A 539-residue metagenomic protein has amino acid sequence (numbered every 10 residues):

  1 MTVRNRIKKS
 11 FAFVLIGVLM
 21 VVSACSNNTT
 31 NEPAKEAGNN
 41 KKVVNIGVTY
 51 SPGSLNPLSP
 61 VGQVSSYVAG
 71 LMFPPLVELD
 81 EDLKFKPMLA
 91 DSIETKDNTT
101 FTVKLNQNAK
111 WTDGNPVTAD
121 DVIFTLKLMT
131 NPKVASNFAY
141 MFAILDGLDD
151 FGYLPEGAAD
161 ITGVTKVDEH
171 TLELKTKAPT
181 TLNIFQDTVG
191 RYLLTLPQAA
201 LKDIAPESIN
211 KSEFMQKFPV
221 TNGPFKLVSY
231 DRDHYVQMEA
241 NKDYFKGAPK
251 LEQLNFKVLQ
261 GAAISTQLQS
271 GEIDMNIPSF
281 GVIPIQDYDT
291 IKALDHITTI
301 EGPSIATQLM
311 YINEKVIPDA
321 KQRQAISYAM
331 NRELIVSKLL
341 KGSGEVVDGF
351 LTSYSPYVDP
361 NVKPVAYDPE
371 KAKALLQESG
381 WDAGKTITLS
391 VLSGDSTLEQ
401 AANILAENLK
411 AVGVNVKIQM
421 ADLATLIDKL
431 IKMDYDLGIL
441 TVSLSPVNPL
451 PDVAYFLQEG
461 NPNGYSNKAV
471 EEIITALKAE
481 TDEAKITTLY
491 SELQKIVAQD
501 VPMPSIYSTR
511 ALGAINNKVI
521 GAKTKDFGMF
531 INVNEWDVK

Functional and structural regions predicted by a protein language model:
G47-D97, V220: N-terminal lobe/hinge region of extracytoplasmic solute-binding protein
D91-M141: Aromatic- and charge-enriched surface segment that lines or borders ligand/interaction sites
E94, Y140-K202: Surface-exposed binding/hinge segments that line and control ligand-binding clefts or catalytic entry sites
K175-T180, F185-A248, Q253: Gly/Pro-rich hinge or "lid" segments in bacterial periplasmic/extracellular proteins
E213, N241-D287: Ligand-site clamp/hinge motif
R232, Q377-L444, A511: Ligand/substrate-recognition segments at binding pockets and active sites
P318-E407, V412: Append "and occasionally in soluble cytosolic enzymes with long acidic Gly/Pro-rich linkers
A329-Y357, T397-I404, I427-K539: Detector for C-terminal structural segments
